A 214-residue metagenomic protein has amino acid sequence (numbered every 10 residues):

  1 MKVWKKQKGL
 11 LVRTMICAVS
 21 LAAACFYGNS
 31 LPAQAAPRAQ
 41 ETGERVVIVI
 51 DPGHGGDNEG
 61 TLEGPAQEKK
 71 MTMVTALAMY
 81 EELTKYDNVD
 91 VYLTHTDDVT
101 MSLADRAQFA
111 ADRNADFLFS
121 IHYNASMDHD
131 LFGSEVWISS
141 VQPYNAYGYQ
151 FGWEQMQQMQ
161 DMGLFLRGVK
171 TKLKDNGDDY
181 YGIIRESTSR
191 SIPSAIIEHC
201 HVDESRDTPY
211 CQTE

Functional and structural regions predicted by a protein language model:
K5-R13, A24-N29, Q34-V46, M73-E214: Active-site-proximal helix/loop segments of hydrolytic enzymes
C17-A23: Core hydrophobic alpha-helical transmembrane segments of single-pass membrane proteins
H54-G64, S205: Glycine-rich N-terminal loop/short-helix segment of MobA-like nucleotidyltransferase
G60-V74: Glycine- and acidic-residue-enriched helix-capping/strand-helix junction motifs
